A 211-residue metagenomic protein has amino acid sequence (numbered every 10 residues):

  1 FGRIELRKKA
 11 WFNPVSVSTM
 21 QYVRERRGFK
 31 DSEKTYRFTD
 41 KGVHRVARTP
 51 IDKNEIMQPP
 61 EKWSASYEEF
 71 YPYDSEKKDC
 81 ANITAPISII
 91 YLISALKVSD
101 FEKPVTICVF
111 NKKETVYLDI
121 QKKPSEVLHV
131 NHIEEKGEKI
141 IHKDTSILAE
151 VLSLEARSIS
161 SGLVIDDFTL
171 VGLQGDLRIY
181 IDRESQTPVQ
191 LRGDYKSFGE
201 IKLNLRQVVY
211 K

Functional and structural regions predicted by a protein language model:
F1-D40, V98-K211: Acidic, serine/threonine-rich low-complexity disordered tracts
P14, P50, P59-P60, P72 (+4 more regions): Proline-rich intrinsically disordered, low-complexity coils
S16-Y73: Hydrophobic alpha-helical segments and helix pairs
D40-E55, A81-A95, T187: Short flexible/disordered coil segments
E61-D119: Hydrophobic, aromatic-enriched interface-forming segments
